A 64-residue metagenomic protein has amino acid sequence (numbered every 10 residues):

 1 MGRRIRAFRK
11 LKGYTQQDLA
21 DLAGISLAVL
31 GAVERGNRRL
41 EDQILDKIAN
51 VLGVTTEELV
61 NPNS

Functional and structural regions predicted by a protein language model:
R3, L27, D42-L45: Short alpha-helical elements of helix-turn-helix
R3-L22, K47: Short basic helix-loop element that most often maps to the first helix and adjoining turn of HTH DNA-binding modules
I5, L19-A20, L30-V33, L59: Conserved hydrophobic/aromatic packing and binding residues within compact polymer-binding modules
I25-R39: Recognition helix of helix-turn-helix/homeodomain-like DNA-binding domains that insert into the DNA major groove
Q43-E58: DNA major-groove recognition helix of helix-turn-helix/homeodomain DNA-binding modules
E58-S64: Short amphipathic recognition helices of helix-turn-helix/homeodomain-type DNA-binding modules
